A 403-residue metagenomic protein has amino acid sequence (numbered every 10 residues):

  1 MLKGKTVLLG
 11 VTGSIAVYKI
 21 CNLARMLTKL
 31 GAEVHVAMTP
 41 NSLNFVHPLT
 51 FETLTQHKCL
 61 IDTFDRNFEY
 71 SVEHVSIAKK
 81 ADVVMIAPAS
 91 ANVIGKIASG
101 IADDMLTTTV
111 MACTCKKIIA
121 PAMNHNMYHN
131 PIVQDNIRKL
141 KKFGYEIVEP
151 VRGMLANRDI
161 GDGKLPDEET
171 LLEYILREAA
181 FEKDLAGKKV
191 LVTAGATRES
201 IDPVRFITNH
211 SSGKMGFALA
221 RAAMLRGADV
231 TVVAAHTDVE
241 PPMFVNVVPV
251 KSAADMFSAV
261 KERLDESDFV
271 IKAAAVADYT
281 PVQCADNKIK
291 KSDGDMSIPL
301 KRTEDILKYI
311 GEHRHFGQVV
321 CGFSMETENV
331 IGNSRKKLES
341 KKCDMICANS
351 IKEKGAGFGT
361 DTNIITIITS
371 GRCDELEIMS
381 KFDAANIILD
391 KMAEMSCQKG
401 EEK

Functional and structural regions predicted by a protein language model:
M1-I118, N124-G213, F217-K403: A cross-family phosphate/adenosyl-ligand binding-site feature
